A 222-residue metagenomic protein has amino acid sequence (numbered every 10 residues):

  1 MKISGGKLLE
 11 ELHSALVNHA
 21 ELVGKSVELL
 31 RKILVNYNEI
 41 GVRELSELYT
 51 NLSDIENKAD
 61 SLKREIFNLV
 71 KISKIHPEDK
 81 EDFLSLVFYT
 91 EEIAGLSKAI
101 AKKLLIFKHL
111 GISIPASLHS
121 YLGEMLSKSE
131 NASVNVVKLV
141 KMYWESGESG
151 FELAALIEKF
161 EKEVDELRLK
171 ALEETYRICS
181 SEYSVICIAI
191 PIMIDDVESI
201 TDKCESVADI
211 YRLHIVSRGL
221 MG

Functional and structural regions predicted by a protein language model:
M1-G222: Cytosolic, long alpha-helical scaffolding segments
